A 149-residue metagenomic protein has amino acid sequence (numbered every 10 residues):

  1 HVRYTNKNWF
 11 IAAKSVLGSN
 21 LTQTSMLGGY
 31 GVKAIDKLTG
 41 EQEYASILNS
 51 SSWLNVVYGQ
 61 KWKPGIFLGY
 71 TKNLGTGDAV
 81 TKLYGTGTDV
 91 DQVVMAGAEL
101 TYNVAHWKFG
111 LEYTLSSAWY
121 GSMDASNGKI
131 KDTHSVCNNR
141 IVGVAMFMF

Functional and structural regions predicted by a protein language model:
H1-V90, V94: Detector for outer-membrane/organellar transmembrane beta-barrel domains, recognizing the amphipathic beta-strand
V2-Y4, S52-Y58, A98-Y102, L111-Y113 (+1 more regions): Residues on the lipid-exposed face of transmembrane beta-strands in outer-membrane beta-barrel proteins
T5, N103, S135-C137: Solvent-exposed loop and beta-edge segments used for protein-protein assembly and interaction
A12, Q60, G65, Y113 (+2 more regions): Secondary-structure boundary/capping motif
F67-T71, D91, M95-A105, E112-S116: Short, loop-centered acidic/histidine patches that primarily coordinate divalent metals
H106-K108, T114-N127: C-terminal beta-signal and adjacent terminal beta-strands/loops of Gram-negative outer-membrane beta-barrel proteins
I130-H134: Short proline/glycine-enriched turn/loop segments at secondary-structure junctions
S135-F149: Outer-membrane beta-barrel "beta-signal"
